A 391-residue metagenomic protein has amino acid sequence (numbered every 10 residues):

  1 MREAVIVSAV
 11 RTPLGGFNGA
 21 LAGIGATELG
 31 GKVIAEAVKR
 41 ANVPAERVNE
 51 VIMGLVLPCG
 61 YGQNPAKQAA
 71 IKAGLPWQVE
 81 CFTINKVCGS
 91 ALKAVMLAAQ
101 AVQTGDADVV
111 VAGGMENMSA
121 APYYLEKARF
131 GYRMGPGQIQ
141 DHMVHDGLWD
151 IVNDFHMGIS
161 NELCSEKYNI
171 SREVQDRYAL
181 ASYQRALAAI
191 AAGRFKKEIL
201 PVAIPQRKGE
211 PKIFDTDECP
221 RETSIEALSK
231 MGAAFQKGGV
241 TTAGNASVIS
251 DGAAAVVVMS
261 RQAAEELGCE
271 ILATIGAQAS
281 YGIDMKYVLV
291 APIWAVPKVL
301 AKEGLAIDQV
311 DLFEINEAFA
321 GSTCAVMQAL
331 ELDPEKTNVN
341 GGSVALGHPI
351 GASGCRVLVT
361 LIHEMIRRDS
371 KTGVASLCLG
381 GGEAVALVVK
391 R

Functional and structural regions predicted by a protein language model:
M1-A26, I139, S224-V290, W294 (+4 more regions): Condensing-enzyme catalytic core mediating Claisen C-C bond formation in acyl metabolism
M1-Y61, P65-A73, W77-E80, S160-R172 (+5 more regions): Conserved active-site "lid/cap" helical segment
R11-T12, G23-K32, R40, V174-E266 (+2 more regions): N-terminal extracellular/periplasmic Venus flytrap/periplasmic-binding protein-like
L55-V109, V152-H156, E222-V248, A329-R356 (+2 more regions): Conserved catalytic cysteine-centered active-site region of acyl-thioester-dependent Claisen-condensing enzymes
I84-E116, S165-R194, A255-Q262, P349-S370 (+1 more regions): Active-site-proximal alpha-helical scaffold in enzymes
V109-L163: Flexible glycine-/small-residue-enriched beta->alpha junction loops that bind anionic phosphate/pyrophosphate groups
S160-E162, F195-E198, Q206, G276-A345: Active-site pocket-lining segment
